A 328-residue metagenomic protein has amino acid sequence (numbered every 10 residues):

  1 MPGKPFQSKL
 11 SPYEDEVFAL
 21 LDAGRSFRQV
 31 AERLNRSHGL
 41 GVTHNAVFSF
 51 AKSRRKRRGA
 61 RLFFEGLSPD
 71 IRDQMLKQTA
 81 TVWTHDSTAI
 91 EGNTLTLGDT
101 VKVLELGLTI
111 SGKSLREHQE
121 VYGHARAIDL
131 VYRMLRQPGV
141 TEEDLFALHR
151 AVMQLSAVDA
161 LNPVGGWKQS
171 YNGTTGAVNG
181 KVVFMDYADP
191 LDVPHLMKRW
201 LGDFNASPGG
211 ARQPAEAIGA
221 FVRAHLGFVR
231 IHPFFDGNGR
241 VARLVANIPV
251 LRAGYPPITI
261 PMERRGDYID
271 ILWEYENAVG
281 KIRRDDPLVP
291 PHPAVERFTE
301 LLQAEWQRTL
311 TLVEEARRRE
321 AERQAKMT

Functional and structural regions predicted by a protein language model:
M1-Q7, S11, E16-F18, D22-N45 (+1 more regions): FIC/Doc superfamily catalytic core
